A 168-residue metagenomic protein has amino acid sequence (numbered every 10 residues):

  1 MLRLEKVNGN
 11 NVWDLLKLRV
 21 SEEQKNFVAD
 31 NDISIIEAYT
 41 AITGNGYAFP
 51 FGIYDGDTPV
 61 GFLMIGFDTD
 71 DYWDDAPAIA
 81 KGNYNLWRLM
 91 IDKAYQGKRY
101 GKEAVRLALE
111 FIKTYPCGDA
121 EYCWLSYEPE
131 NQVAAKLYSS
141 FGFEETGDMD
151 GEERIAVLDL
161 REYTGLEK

Functional and structural regions predicted by a protein language model:
L2, K6-W87, D92-A94, F111-Y115 (+1 more regions): Acetyl-CoA-dependent GNAT
D92-A94, K98, P129-E130: Active-site acidic-Proline motif in GNAT/NAT acetyltransferases
Y95, R99-L107: Conserved acetyl-CoA pyrophosphate-binding loop and the N-cap/start of the following alpha-helix in GNAT-like
K102, P129-G147: Conserved active-site alpha-helix within GNAT-family acetyltransferase domains
D119-A135, G151-R154, R161: Conserved beta-strand-loop-alpha-helix junction that forms the acyl-donor binding cleft
S139, E144, D148-K168: Terminal substrate-recognition subdomain of acyl/acetyltransferases
